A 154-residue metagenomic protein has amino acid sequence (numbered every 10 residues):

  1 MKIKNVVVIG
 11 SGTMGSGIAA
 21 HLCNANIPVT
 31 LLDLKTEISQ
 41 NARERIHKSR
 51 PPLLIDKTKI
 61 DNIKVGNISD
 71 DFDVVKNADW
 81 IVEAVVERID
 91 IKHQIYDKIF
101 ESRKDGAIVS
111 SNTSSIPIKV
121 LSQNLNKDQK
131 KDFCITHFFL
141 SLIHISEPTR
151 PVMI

Functional and structural regions predicted by a protein language model:
M1-K48, S102: NAD(P)+-binding Rossmann beta1-loop-alpha1 motif at the extreme N-terminus of oxidoreductases
K2-N5, I60, A78, G106: Phosphate-coordination loops involved in phosphoryl transfer and adenosine-cofactor binding
C23-N24, V75, S141-I143: Short, flexible turn/loop "capping" segments at secondary-structure junctions
P28-T30, L34-A78, R88-D90, Q94 (+1 more regions): Conserved N-terminal Rossmann-fold NAD(P) cofactor-binding segment
V82: N-terminal Rossmann-like NAD(P) cofactor-binding module of classical short-chain dehydrogenase/reductase
V85-V86, S114: Short glycine-/small-residue-rich Rossmann-like dinucleotide-binding loops
H93-F139: Rossmann-fold NAD(P)-binding glycine/threonine-rich loop
I143-E147, P151-I154: Single conserved hydrophobic/aromatic residue that forms the stacking wall/gate of nucleotide- or nucleobase-binding
